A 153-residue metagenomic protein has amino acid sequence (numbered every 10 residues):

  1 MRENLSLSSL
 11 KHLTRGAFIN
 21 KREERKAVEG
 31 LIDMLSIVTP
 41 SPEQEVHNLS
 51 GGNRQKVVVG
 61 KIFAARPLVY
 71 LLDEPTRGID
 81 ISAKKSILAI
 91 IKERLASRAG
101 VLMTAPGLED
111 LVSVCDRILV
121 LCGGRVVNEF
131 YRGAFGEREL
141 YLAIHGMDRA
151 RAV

Functional and structural regions predicted by a protein language model:
M1-V153: Glycine-rich phosphate-binding loops of nucleotide-dependent enzymes
